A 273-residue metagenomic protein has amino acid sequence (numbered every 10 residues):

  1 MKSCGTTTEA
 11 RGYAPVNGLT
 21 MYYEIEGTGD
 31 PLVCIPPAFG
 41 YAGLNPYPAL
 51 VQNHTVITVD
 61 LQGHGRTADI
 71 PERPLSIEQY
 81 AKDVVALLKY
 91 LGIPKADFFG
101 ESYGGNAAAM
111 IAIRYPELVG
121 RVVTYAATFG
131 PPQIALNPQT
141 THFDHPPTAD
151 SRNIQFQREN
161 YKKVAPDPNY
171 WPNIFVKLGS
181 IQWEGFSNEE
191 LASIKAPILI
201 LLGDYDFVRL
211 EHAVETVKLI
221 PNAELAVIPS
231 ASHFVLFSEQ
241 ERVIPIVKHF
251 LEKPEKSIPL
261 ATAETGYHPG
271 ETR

Functional and structural regions predicted by a protein language model:
L19-A68: Conserved HGGG/HGGXW glycine-rich cap/lid loop of the alpha/beta-hydrolase fold
E26, A226-A231: Short glycine-rich catalytic loops that host catalytic nucleophiles or stabilize transition states across multiple
T58-F99: Active-site loop/oxyanion-hole signature of alpha/beta-hydrolase fold enzymes
N106-R114, G120-F156: Flexible "cap/lid" loop of the alpha/beta hydrolase fold
F175-E190, D204: Active-site nucleophile elbow and catalytic-triad environment of alpha/beta-hydrolase enzymes
I194, I200-L202: Short beta-strand/loop motif that positions the catalytic acidic residue of the alpha/beta-hydrolase fold
F207-H212: Conserved alpha/beta-hydrolase "acid-adjacent" motif
P229-R273: Catalytic active-site module of serine/aspartate enzymes centered on a nucleophile-bearing elbow/loop
